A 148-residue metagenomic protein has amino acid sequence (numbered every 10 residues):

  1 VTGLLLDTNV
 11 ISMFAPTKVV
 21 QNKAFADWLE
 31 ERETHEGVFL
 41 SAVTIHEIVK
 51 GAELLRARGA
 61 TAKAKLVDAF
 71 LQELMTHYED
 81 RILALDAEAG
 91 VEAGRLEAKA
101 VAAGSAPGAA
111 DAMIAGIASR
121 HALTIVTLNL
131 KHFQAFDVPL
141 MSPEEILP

Functional and structural regions predicted by a protein language model:
V1-V43, L54-E73, L147-P148: Short, well-structured N-terminal submotif of metal-dependent ribonuclease cores
T2-G3, K50-L55, T76-V126: Active-site neighborhoods of divalent-metal-dependent phosphate/nucleic-acid chemistry enzymes
G3, A115-P148: Acidic, PIN/NYN-like endoribonuclease modules and their adjacent C-terminal/linker elements
D7-N9, E47, D111, N129: Acidic active-site catalytic centers that drive phospho-/nucleotidyl reactions and related ester hydrolyses
I11, I45-I48, G90, F133: A generic structural signal for short hydrophobic patches within well-formed alpha-helices
A15-K18, A52, E97, D137: Short, flexible helix/strand-to-coil boundary loops that buttress conserved ligand/catalytic motifs in alpha/beta
V38, I82-A84, L140: Conserved beta-strand scaffold positions in the cores of enzyme catalytic domains, especially in NTP/NDP-utilizing
S41-A42, D86, N129: Helix N-cap/beta->alpha junction signal
